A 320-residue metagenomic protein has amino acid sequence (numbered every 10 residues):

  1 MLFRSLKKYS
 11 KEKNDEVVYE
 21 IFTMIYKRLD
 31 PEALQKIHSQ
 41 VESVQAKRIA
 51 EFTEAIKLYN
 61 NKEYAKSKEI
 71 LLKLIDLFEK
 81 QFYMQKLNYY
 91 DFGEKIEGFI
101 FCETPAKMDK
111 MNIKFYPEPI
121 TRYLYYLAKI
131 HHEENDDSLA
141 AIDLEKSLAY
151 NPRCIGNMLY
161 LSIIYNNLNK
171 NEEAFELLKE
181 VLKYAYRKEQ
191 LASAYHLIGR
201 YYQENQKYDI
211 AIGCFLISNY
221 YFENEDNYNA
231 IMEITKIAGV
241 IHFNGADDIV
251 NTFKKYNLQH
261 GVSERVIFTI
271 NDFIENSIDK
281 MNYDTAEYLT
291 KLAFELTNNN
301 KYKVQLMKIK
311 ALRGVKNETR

Functional and structural regions predicted by a protein language model:
K11-V18, F22-L34, K95-N112, N169-E176 (+3 more regions): Alpha-helical linker/edge segments of TPR/alpha-solenoid repeat scaffolds and analogous pre-/post-domain helices
K36-S43, L77-I120, L182-E189, Q259: Flexible helix-coil transition and linker loops at the boundaries of alpha-helical arrays
E79, P152, Y186-E189, F222-E223 (+1 more regions): Short coil turns that delineate tetratricopeptide repeat
M84, Y123, N157, L191-A194 (+2 more regions): TPR alpha-solenoid repeat register
